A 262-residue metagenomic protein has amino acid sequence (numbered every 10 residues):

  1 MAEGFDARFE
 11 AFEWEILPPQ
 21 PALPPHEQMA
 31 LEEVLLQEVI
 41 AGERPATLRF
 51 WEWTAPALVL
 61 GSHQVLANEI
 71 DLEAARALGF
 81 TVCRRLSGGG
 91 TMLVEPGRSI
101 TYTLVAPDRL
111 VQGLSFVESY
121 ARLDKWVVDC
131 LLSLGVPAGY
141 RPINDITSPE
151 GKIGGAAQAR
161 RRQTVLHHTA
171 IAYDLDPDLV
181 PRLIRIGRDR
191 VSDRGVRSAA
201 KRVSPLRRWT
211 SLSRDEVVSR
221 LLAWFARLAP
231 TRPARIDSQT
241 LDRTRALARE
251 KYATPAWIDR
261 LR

Functional and structural regions predicted by a protein language model:
M1-E73, A77, T81, R85 (+2 more regions): Active-site loop/lid in soluble adenylation, ligation, and acyl-transfer enzymes
L72, M92-V94, S99-R227, E250 (+1 more regions): Catalytic beta-strand/loop module used to bind and position nucleotide/cofactor moieties in cofactor-attachment
